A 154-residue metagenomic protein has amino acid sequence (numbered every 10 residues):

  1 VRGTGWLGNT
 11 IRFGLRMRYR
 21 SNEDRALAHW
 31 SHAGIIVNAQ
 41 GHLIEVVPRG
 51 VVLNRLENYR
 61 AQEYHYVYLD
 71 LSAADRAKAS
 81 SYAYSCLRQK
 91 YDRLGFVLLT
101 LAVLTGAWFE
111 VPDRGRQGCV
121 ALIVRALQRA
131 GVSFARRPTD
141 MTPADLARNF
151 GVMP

Functional and structural regions predicted by a protein language model:
V1-L71, G106-R114: Glycine-rich catalytic cores of cysteine/serine-nucleophile enzymes that process amide/ester linkages in cell-envelope
W6-T10, K78-Y82, D145: Exposed alpha-helical structural elements
W30, D75, A79, C119-L122: Generic hydrophobic secondary-structure packing signal
N38, L87, L127-A130: Generic helix-packing signal
E63-V67, L71-A73, A77, R136-P138 (+1 more regions): Extracellular cell-wall/glycan-interacting regions and their flexible linkers
A73-V103: A structural motif
V103-P154: Activation targets extended, charge/polar-rich intrinsically disordered C-terminal tails
